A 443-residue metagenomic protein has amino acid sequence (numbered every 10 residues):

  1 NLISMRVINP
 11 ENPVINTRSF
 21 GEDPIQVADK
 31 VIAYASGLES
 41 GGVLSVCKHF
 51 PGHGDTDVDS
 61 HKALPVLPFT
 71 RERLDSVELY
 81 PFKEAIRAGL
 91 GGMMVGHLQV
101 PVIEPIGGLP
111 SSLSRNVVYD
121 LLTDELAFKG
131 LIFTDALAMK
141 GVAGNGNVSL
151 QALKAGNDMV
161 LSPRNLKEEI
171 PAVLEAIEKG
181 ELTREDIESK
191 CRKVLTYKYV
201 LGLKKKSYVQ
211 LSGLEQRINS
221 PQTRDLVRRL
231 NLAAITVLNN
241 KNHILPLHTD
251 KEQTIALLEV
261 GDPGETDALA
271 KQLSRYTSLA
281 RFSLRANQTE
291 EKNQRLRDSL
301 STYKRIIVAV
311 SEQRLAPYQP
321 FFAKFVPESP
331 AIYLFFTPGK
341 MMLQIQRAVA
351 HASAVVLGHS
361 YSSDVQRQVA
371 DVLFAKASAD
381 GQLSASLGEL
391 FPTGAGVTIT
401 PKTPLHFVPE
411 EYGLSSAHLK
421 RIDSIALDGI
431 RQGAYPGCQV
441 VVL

Functional and structural regions predicted by a protein language model:
N1-L2, L44-H49, G91-G96, G130-T134 (+6 more regions): Structural recognition of the beta-strand scaffold that forms the well-ordered cores of secreted hydrolase catalytic
I3-V14: Short, conserved phosphate-binding/catalytic loop or strand-edge motifs used in phosphoryl-/nucleotidyl-transfer
P13-S19, H61-L67, A352: Short glycine/proline- and charge-enriched loop/turn segments that cap or connect secondary-structure elements
E22-D186, K193: Second-shell residues forming the walls of enzyme active-site clefts
D124, N145-S415: Preference for extracellular/luminal or secreted protein segments
V194, L427-L443: A short, well-structured edge-of-sheet supersecondary motif
E411-R431: Short, basic/aromatic recognition patches
